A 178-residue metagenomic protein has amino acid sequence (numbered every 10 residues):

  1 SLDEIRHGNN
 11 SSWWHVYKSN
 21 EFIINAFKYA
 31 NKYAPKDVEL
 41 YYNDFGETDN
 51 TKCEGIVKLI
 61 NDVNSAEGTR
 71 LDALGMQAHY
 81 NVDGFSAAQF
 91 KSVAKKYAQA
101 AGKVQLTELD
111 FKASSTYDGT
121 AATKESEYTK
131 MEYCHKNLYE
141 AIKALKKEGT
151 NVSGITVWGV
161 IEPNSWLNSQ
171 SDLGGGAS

Functional and structural regions predicted by a protein language model:
S1-V57, G84-S92, L167-A177: Active-site cleft segment of glycoside hydrolase catalytic domains centered on the general acid/base Glu
K28, N61, E140: Active-site phosphate/pyrophosphate- and oxyanion-stabilizing loops and adjacent acidic/basic residues in soluble
K36-Y42, S65-A66, R70-S178: Substrate-binding and catalytic surfaces of secreted/luminal carbohydrate-active proteins
E54-E67: Short, composition-biased local secondary-structure segments
